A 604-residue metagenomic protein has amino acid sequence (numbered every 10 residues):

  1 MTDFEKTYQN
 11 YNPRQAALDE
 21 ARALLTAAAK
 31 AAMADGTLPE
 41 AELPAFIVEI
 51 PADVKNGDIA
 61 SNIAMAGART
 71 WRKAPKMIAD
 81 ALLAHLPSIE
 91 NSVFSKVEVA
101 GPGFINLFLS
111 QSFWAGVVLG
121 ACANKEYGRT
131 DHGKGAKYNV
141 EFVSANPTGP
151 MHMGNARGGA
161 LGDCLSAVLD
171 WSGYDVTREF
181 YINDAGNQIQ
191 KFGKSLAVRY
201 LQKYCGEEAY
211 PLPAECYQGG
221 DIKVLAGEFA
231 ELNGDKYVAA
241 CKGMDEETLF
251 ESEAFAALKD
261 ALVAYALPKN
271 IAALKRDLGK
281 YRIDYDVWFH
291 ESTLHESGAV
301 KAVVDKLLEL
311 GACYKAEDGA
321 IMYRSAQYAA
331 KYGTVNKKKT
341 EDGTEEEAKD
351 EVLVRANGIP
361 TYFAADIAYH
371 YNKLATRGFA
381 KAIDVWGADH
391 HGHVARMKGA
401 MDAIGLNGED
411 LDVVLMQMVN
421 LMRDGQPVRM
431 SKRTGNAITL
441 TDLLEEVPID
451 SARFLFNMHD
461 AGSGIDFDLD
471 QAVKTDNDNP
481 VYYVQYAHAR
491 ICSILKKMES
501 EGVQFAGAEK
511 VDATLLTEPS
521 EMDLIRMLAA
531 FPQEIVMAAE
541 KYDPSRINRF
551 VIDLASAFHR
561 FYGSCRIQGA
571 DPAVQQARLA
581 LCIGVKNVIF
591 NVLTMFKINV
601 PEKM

Functional and structural regions predicted by a protein language model:
T2-A115, A123, R129-M604: Non-catalytic interaction-recognition regions
